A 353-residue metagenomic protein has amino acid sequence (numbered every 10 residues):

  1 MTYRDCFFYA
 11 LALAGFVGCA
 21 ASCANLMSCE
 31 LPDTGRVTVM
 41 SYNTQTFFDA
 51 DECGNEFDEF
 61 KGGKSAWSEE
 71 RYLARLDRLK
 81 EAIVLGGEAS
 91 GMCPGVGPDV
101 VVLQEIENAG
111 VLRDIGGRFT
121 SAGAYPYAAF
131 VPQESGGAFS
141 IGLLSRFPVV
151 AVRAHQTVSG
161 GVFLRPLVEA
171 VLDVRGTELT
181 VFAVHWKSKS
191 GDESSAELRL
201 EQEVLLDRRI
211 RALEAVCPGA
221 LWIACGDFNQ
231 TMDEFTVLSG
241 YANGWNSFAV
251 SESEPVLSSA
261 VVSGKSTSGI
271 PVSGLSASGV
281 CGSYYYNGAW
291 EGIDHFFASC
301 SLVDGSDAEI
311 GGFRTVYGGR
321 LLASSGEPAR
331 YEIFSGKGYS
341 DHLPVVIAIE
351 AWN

Functional and structural regions predicted by a protein language model:
M1-A10: Bacterial N-terminal signal peptides that target proteins for export
Y9-A20: Bacterial N-terminal signal peptides
C23-R118, A129-E134, A323-K337, E350-N353: N-terminal, active-site-proximal structural segment of metallo-dependent hydrolase catalytic domains
A24-S28, R208-W222, Q230-N353: Metal-dependent phosphoester-hydrolase catalytic domains
V39-T44, Y72, L79, I83-L112 (+6 more regions): Active-site beta-strand/loop signature of hydrolases that rely on acidic residues for catalysis
T44, V100, I106-K187: Structured beta-strand-rich core segments of catalytic domains in phosphoester-bond hydrolases
A50-G54, L112-R118, S140, R153-Q156 (+4 more regions): Short, solvent-exposed loop/turn and secondary-structure capping segments
C53, D173-R208, E214: Metal-dependent phosphoester/phosphodiester hydrolase catalytic core
